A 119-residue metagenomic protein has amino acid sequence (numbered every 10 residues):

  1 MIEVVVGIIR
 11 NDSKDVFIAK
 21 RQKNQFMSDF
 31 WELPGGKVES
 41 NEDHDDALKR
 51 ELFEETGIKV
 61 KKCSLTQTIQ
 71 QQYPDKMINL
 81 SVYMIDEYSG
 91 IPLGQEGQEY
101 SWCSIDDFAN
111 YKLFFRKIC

Functional and structural regions predicted by a protein language model:
M1-V16, K37: Conserved N-terminal beta-strand and adjoining loop/helix that marks the start of the Nudix/MutT-like hydrolase domain
I2-E3, N11, I69-I91, S101: Active-site-adjacent beta-strand/loop module that shapes the phosphate/pyrophosphate-binding cleft
R21-K23, L113: Short coil/turn segments
Q25-D29: A conserved beta-turn-beta hairpin within the catalytic core of GNAT-like acetyltransferases that forms part
L33-L65: The catalytic Nudix box helix
M84, L93-C119: NUDIX/MutT-family hydrolases
